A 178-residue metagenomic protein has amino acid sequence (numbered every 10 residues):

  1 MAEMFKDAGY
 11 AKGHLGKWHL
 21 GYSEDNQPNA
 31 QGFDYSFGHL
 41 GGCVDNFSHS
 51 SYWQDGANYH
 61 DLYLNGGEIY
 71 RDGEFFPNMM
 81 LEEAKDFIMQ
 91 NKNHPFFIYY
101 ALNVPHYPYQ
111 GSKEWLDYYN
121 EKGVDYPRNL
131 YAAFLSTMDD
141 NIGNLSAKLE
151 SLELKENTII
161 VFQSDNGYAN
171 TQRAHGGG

Functional and structural regions predicted by a protein language model:
M1-G178: Formylglycine-dependent sulfatase
